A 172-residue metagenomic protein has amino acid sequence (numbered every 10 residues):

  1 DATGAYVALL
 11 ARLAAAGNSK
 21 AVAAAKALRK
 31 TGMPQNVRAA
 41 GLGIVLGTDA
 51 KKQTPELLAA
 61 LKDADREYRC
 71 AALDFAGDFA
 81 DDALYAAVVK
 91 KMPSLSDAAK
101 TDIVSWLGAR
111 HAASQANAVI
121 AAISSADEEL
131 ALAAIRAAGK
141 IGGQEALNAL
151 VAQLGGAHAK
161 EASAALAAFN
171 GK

Functional and structural regions predicted by a protein language model:
A2, Y6, G41, A72 (+3 more regions): Conserved hydrophobic register position within alpha-solenoid helical repeats
A5-R12, V22-T31, G41, L46: Extended interaction regions within the primary functional domain
Y6, L10-G17, V45-D49, A76-A80 (+5 more regions): Alpha-solenoid repeat junctions
A15-K30, A50-K62, C70, D81-P93 (+6 more regions): Amphipathic alpha-helical scaffolding segments comprising HEAT/armadillo-like alpha-solenoid repeats
L28-M33, I44, A60, F75 (+5 more regions): Residues marking the start of alpha-helices
